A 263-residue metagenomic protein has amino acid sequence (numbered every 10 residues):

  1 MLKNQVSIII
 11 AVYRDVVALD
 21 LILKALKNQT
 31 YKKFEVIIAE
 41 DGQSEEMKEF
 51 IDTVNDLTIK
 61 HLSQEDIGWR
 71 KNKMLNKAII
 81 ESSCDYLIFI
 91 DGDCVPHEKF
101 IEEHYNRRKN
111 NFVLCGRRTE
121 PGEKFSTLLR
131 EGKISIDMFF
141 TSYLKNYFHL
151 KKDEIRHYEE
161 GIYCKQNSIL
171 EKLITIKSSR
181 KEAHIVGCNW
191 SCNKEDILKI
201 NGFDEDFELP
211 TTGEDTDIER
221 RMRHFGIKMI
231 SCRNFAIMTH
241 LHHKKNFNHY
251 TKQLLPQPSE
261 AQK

Functional and structural regions predicted by a protein language model:
Q5-S7, E35, D217: Cell-envelope/extracellular polymer assembly enzymes that use nucleotide-activated donors
K24-K33: Short, acidic, metal-binding catalytic loop of nucleotide-sugar glycosyltransferases
K32, E40-E49, C94: A conserved acidic beta->alpha catalytic loop
E65-S82, K99: Glycine-rich, basic loop-to-helix element that forms the pyrophosphate-binding segment of sugar-nucleotide handling
L87: Short aromatic/hydrophobic "clamp" motif used to bind/position activated sugar donors
K99-D153: Conserved donor NDP-sugar-binding/catalytic core segment of glycosyltransferases
S135-E182: Short, flexible, basic/aromatic active-site loop/helix in glycosyltransferases
H184-C192, D196-N201, E208-I227: A short, conserved alpha-helix in the catalytic core of glycosyltransferases
